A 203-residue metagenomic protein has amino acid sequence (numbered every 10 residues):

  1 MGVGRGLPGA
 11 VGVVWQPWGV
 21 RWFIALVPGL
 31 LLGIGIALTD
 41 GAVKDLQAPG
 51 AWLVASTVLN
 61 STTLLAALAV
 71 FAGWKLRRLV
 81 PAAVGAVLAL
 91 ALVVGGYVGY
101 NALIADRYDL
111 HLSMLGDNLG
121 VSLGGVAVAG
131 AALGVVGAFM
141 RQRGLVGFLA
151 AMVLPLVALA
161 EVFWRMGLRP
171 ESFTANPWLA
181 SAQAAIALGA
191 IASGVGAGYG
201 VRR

Functional and structural regions predicted by a protein language model:
M1-A86: N-terminal topogenic module of multi-pass integral membrane proteins
W22, L26, A127-V146: Short helix-perturbing small/polar motifs within transmembrane alpha-helices
L32, I36, D40, L92-Y97 (+4 more regions): Alpha-helical transmembrane segments of multipass membrane proteins
A37-L64, Y97-G124, L145, L159-A185: Membrane interfacial helix motifs at helix-loop boundaries and amphipathic/re-entrant anchors
T62-G73, G124-V136, A185-G196: Hydrophobic cores of alpha-helical transmembrane segments in multi-pass inner/ER membrane proteins, independent
F71-S113: A glycine-rich, hydrophobic loop/mini-helix early in the fold
V84-V93, F148-A158, R203: Central hydrophobic cores of alpha-helical transmembrane segments in multi-pass integral membrane proteins
V195-R203: Membrane-interface capping segments at transmembrane-helix boundaries
